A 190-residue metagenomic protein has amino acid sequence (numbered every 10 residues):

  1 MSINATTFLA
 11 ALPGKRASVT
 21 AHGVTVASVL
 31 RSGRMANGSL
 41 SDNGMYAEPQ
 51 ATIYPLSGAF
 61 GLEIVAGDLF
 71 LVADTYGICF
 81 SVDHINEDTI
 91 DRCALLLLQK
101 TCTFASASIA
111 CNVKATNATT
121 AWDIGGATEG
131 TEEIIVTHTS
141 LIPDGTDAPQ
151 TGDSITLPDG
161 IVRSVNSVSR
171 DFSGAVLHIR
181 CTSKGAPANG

Functional and structural regions predicted by a protein language model:
M1-F60, A66, D83-I135, D171-G190: N-terminal disorder-to-order initiation segments that are Gly/Lys/Arg-biased and fold into the first beta/loop/alpha
F60, L141-G145, N166, A186-A188: Short C-terminal domain-edge/linker segments immediately following a structured domain
G61-V65, T146-Q150, L157: Short, well-ordered loop/turn sites that connect or cap secondary structure elements
Y76-N86, I161-R170: Short beta-strand-centered aromatic/proline hotspots
G130-T151: A conserved acidic, glycine/proline-rich C-terminal tail/linker
